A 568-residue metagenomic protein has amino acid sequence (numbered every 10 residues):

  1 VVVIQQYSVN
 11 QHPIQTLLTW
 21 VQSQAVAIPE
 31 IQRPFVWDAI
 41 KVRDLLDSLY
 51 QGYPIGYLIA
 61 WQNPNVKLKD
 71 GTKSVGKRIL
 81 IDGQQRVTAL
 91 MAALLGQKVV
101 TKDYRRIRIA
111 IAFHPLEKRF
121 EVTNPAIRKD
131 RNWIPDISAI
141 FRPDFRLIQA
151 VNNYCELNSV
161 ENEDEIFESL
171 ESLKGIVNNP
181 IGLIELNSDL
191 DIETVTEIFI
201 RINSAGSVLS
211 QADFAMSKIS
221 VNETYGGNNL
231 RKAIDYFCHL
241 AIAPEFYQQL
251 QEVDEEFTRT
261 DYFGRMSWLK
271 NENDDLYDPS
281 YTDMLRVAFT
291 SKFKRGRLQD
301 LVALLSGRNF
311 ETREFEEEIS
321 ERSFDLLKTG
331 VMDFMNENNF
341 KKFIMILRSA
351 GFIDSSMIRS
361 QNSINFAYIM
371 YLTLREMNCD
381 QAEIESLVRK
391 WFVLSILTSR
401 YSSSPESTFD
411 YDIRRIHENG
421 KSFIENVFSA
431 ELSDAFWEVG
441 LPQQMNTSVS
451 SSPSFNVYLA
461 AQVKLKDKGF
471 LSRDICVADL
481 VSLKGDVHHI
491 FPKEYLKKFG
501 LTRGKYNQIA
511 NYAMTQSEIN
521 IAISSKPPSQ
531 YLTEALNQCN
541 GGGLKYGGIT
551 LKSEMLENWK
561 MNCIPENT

Functional and structural regions predicted by a protein language model:
V2-S291, R295, M345, D354-I358 (+3 more regions): Basic- and aromatic-enriched surface patches that contact anionic nucleotides/nucleic acids
I4, T260-G440: A cross-family structural signal marking well-folded subdomains
G83, V477-N511, P527: Histidine-centered nuclease catalytic patch
K98-V99, A205-L209, L372-A382, K464-R473: Short helix-capping/linker segments at secondary-structure and domain boundaries
I192-E197, N378-C379, S399-S403, K497-F499 (+1 more regions): Short conserved micro-motifs at the rims of enzyme active sites and ligand-binding pockets
I396-V487, Y495: Intrinsically disordered, low-complexity N-proximal targeting/linker segments that flank membranes
Y506-N540: Short Cys/His-centered divalent metal-binding micro-motifs
L544-T568: C-terminal, well-folded lobe of enzymatic/effector domains
